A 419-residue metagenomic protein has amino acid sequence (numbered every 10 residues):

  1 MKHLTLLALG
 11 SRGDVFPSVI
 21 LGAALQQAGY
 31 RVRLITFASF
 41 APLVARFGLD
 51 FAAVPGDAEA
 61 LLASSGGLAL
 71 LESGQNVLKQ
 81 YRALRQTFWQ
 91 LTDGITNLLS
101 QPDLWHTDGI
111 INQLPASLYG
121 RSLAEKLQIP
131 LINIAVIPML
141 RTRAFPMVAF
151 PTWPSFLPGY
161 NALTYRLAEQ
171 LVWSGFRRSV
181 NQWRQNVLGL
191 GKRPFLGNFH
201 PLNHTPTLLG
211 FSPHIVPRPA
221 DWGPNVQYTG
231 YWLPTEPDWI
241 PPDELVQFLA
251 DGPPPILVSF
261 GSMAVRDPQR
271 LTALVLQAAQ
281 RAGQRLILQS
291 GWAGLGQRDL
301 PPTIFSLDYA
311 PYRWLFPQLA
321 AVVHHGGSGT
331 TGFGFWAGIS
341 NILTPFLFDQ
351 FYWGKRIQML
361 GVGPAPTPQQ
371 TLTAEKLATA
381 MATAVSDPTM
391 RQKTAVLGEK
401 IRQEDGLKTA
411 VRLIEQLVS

Functional and structural regions predicted by a protein language model:
M1-A52: N-terminal subdomain of nucleotide-sugar transferases
D50, V54-G109, A162-R166, Q170 (+2 more regions): Phosphate/nucleotide-donor binding subsite
F88-A162, H214-I215: Conserved nucleotide-sugar donor-interacting segment of glycosyltransferase catalytic cores, predominantly GT-B
N112, L307-R356: A donor-sugar binding/catalytic signature common to diverse glycosyltransferases and related nucleotide-sugar
I132-P217, P224: Active-site-proximal region of nucleotide-activated glycan assembly enzymes, centered on histidine/acidic-rich loops
F211-A321: Donor-nucleotide binding loops and adjacent catalytic segments primarily of GT-B fold Leloir glycosyltransferases
F348-A380, Q392: Change "using UDP/GDP/dTDP sugars" to "using nucleotide sugars
A374-S419: C-terminal amphipathic helix plus adjacent low-complexity, charged tail appended to glycosyltransferase catalytic
